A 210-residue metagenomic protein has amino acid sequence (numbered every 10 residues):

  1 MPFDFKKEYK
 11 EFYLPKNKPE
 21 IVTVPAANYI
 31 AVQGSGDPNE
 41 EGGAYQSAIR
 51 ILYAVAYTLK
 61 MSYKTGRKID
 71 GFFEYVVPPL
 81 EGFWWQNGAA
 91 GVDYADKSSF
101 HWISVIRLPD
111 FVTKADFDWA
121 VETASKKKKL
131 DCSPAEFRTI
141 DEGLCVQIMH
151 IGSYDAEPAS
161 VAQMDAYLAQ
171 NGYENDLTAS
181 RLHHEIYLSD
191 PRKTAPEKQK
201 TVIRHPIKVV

Functional and structural regions predicted by a protein language model:
M1-V210: A solvent-exposed interaction/effector surface
